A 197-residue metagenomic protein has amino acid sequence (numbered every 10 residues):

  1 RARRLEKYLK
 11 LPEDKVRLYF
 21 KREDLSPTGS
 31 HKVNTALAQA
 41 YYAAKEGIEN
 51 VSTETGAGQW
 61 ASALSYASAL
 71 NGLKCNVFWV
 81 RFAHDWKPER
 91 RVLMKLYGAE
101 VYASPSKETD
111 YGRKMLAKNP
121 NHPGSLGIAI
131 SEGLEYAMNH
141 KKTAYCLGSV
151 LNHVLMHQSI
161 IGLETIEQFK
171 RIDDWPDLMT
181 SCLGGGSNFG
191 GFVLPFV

Functional and structural regions predicted by a protein language model:
R1-I48: Positively charged, low-complexity intrinsically disordered leader regions
R4, T35-Q39, A63, E132 (+1 more regions): Well-ordered alpha-helical segments embedded in enzymatic catalytic cores
E6, A40-A44, L134, I166-K170 (+1 more regions): Generic structural signal for well-ordered alpha-helical scaffold segments
L18-R22, S52-T53, A103-S104, Y145-S149 (+1 more regions): General beta-strand structural signal in soluble alpha/beta enzymes
T35, E46-F82, W175-F189: A short, small-residue-rich loop immediately preceding and capping a beta-strand
A38-Y42, A67-V77, L93, L194-V197: A glycine- and small-aliphatic-rich helix-loop capping segment at beta-alpha/alpha-beta transitions that lines
N76-D174: Small/polar-residue-rich loop-to-helix segments that shape phosphate-bearing ligand pockets
Q158, G162, S187-G190, L194: Conserved PLP-enzyme active-site core in the AAT-like
